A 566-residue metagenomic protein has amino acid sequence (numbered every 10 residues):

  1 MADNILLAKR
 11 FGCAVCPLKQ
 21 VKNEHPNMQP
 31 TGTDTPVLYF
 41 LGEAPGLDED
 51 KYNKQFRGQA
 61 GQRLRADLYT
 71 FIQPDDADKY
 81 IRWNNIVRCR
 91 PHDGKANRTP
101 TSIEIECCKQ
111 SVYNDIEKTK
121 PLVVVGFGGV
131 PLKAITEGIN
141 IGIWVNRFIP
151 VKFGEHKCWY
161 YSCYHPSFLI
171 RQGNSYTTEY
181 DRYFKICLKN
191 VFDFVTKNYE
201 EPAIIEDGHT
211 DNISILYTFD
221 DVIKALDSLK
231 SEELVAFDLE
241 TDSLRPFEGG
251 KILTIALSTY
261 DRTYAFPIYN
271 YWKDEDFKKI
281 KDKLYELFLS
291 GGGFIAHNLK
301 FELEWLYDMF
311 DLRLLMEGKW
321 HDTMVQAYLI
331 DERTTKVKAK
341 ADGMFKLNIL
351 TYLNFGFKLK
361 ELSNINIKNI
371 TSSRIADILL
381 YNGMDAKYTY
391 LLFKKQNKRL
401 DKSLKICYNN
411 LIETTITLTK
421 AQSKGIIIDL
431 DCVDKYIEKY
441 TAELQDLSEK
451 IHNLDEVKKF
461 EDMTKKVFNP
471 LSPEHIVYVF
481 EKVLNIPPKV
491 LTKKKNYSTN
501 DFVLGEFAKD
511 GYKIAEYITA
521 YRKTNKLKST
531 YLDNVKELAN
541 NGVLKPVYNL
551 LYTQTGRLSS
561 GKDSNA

Functional and structural regions predicted by a protein language model:
A2-K197: A polyanion-binding, active-site-adjacent surface
M28-T33, F153-G154, Y217-E233, K283-F288: A short acidic-Thr-Gly-centered motif at the start of a beta-strand
Y39-L41, V235-F237, W320-H321: Short hydrophobic beta-strand that contains or immediately precedes a catalytic carboxylate
L122-G128, A236, G292-L299: Acidic beta-strand-to-loop metal/phosphate-binding motif
V130-L132, F301, H475: Alpha-helix capping/helix-boundary segments
T136-N146, Y160, Y164-I170, S258-Y260 (+2 more regions): Metal-dependent phosphoesterase core characteristic of DEDDh/y 3'-5' exonuclease domains
K197-Y269, V337-D342, N354-K358, K368-A566: Conserved "right-hand" nucleotidyltransferase catalytic core of DNA-directed polymerases
Y260-F294: Nucleic-acid-processing active sites and adjacent nucleic-acid-binding tracks, predominantly divalent metal-dependent
